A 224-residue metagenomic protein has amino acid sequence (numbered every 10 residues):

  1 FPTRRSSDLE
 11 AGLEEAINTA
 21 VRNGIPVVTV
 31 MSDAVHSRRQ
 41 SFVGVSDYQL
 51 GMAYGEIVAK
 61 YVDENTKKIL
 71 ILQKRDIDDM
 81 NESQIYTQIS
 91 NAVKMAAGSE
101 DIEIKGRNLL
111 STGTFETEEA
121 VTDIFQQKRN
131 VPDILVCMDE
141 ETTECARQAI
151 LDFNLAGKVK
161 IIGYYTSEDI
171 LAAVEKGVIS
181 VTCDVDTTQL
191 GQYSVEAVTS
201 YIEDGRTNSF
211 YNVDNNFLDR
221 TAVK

Functional and structural regions predicted by a protein language model:
F1-S6: Short, small-residue-biased leader/transition segments that mark boundaries at the very start of proteins
L9, S32, V43-A53, I71-K94 (+4 more regions): Hinge/beta->alpha junction and helix N-cap segments in small-molecule ligand-binding domains
A11-E15, E118-Q126, T143-D152, D169-A173: Pocket-flanking alpha-helical
G12-Q49, S167-E175, I179: Flexible loop/hinge segments that line or gate small-molecule binding clefts
N23, M95-E103, Q127-N130, L151-G157: Short helix-capping segments at alpha-helix termini
V28-M31, V136-E144, I150-S180: Venus flytrap/periplasmic-binding-protein-like
N65-I69: Nucleotide donor/acceptor-binding cores
D186-K224: Hinge/cleft segment of the Venus flytrap/periplasmic-binding protein
